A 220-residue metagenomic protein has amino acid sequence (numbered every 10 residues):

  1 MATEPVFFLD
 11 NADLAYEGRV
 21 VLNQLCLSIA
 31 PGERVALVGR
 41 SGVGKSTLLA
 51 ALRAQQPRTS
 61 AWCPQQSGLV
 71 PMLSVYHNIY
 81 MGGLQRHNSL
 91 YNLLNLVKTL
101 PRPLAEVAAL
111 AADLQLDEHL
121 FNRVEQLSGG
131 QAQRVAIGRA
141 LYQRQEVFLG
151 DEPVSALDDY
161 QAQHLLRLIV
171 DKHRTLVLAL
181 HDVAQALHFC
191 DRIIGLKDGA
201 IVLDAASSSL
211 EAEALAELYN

Functional and structural regions predicted by a protein language model:
F7-L9, L22-Q24: Conserved structural motif at the start of ABC-family nucleotide-binding domains
N92-H119: Conserved ABC ATPase "signature" region
R123-L127, Q131: Conserved ABC ATPase signature
I137: Hydrophobic anchor residue at the start of the ABC signature
F148-D151: Catalytic Walker B motif of ABC-type/P-loop ATPase nucleotide-binding domains
L180-H181: H-loop/switch region of ABC-family ATPase nucleotide-binding domains
A200-N220: Conserved beta-strand-loop-alpha-helix hinge in the C-terminal portion of ABC ATPase nucleotide-binding domains
